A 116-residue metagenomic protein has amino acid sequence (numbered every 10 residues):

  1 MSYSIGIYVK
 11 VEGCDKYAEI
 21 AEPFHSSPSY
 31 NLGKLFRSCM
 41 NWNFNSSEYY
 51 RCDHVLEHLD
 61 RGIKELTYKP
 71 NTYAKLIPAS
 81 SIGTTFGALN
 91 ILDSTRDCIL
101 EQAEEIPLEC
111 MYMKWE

Functional and structural regions predicted by a protein language model:
M1-L108, Y112-E116: Acidic (Asp/Glu-rich) sequence patches and key acidic residues that form negatively charged surfaces used
